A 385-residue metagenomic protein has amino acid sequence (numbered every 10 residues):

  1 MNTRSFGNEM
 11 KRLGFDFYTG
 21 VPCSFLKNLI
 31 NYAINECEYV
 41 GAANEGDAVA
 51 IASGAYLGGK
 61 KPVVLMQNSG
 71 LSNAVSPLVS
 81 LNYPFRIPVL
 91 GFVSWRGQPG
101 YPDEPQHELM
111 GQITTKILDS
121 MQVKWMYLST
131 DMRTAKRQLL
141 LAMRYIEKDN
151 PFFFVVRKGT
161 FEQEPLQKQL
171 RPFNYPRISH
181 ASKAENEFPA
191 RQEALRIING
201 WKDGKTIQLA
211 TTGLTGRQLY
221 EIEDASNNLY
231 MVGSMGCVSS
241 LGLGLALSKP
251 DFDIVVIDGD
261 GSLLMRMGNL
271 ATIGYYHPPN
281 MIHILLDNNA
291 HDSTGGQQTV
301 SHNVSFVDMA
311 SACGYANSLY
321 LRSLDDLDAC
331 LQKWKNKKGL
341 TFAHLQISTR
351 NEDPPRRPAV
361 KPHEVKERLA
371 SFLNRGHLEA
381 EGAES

Functional and structural regions predicted by a protein language model:
M1-L243, L247-S248, F252, L321-L324 (+1 more regions): Thiamine diphosphate
D16, K61, P279, A316 (+1 more regions): Short acidic/polar active-site loop segments enriched in Thr and Asp
V63-S69, F252-L263, G268-L270: DG-centered beta-turn motif at the end of beta-strands
V79, I87-L90, R266-D287: A short alpha/beta connector and helix-capping loop motif
L140, S323-N336: A short, acidic, amphipathic alpha-helical segment used as a generic capping/interface helix at domain edges
P151-V156, G339-L345: Active-site regions of oxyanion-processing enzymes, predominantly non-cytosolic
Q208, I254-I257, I284: Residue-level marker for buried hydrophobic side chains located in beta-strands that build the well-ordered beta-sheet
I282-G314, Y320: A contiguous pocket-lining binding segment that forms or flanks enzyme active sites
